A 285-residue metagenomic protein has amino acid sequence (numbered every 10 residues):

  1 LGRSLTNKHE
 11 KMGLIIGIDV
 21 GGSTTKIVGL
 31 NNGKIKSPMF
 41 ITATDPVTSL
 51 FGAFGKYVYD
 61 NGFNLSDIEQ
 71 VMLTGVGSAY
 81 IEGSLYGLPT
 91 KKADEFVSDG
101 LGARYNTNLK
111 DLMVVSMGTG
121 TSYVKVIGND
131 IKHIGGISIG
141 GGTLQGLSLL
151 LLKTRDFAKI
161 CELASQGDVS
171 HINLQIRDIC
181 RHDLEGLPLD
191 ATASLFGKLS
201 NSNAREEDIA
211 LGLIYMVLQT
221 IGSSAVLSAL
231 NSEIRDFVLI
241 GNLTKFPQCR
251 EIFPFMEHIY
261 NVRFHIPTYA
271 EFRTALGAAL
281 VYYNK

Functional and structural regions predicted by a protein language model:
L14-G52, I131: Short glycine-rich, Thr/Ser-proximal phosphate-binding strand/loop in the N-terminal lobe of ATP-dependent enzymes
M39-A43, Y59-E95, I131-H133: Short beta-strand-loop/turn "lid" adjacent to the catalytic site in phosphate-handling enzymes
F54-E69, S224-D236: Phosphate/pyrophosphate-binding loops at sites that engage ATP/ADP/AMP, CoA/4′-phosphopantetheine, polyphosphate
L73-Y80, L227-M256, A270-E271: Glycine-rich phosphate-binding loops at beta-strand->alpha-helix junctions
I81, Y86-V115, G120-D130, L276-Y282: Conserved phosphate-binding catalytic cores of ATP/NTP-utilizing and phosphoryl-transfer enzymes
L101-N106, L144-L149, C161, V262-K285: Glycine-rich phosphate-binding/hydrolytic loop that grips phosphoryl groups
N129-L184: Glycine-rich phosphate-binding loop plus the immediately following alpha-helix
E185-D236, E271: Adenine-nucleotide phosphate-binding core of ATP-dependent small-molecule kinases
